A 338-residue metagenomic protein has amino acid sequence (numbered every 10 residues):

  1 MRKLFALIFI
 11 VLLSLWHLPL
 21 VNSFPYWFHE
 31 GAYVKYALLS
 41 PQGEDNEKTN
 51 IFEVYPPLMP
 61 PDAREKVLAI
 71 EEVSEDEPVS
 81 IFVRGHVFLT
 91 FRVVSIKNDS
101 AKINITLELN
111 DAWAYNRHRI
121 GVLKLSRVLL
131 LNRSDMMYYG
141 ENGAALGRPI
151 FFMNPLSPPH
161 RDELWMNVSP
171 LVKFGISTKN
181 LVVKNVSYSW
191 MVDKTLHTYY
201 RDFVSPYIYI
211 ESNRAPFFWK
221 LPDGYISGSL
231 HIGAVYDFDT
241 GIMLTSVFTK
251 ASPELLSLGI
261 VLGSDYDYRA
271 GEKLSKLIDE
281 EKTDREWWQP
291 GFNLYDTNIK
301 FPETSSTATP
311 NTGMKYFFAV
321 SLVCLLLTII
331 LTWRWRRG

Functional and structural regions predicted by a protein language model:
M1-G31, K35, G241, K300-G338: Secretory targeting signatures
K3-A6, V11-P19, P57, V67 (+6 more regions): Acidic/proline-rich low-complexity IDRs
H17, F28, A114, M166 (+4 more regions): Short linear interaction motif-like sites in intrinsically disordered regions of transcription factors
N22-E108, I176-T309: Acidic, serine/threonine-rich low-complexity disordered tracts
I96-S205, I210-S212: Predominantly extracellular/secreted and cell-surface proteins with exposed, flexible low-complexity segments
